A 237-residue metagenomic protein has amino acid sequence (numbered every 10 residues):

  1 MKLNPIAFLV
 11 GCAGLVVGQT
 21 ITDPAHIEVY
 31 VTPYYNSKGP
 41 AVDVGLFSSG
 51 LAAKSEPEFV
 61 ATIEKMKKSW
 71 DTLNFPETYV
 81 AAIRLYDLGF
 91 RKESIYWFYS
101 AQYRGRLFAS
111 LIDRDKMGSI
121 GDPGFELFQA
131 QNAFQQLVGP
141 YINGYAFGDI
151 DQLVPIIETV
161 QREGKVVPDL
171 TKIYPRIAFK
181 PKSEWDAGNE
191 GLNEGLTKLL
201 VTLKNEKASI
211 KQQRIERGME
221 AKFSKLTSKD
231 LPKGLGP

Functional and structural regions predicted by a protein language model:
K2-L9: Sec-dependent signal peptide recognition, specifically the positively charged N-region followed immediately by
A13-G18: N-terminal signal peptide c-region/cleavage motif recognized by signal peptidases
T20-T72, R104, G118-P237: N-terminal alpha-helical interaction modules that lie
A52, D87-L88: Alpha-helix C-terminal capping/termination sites
W70, Y86-D87: Hydrophobic/aromatic side-chain positions at a characteristic register within alpha-helices of tetratricopeptide repeats
R91-L107: TPR/TPR-like (Sel1-like) alpha-helical repeat modules
